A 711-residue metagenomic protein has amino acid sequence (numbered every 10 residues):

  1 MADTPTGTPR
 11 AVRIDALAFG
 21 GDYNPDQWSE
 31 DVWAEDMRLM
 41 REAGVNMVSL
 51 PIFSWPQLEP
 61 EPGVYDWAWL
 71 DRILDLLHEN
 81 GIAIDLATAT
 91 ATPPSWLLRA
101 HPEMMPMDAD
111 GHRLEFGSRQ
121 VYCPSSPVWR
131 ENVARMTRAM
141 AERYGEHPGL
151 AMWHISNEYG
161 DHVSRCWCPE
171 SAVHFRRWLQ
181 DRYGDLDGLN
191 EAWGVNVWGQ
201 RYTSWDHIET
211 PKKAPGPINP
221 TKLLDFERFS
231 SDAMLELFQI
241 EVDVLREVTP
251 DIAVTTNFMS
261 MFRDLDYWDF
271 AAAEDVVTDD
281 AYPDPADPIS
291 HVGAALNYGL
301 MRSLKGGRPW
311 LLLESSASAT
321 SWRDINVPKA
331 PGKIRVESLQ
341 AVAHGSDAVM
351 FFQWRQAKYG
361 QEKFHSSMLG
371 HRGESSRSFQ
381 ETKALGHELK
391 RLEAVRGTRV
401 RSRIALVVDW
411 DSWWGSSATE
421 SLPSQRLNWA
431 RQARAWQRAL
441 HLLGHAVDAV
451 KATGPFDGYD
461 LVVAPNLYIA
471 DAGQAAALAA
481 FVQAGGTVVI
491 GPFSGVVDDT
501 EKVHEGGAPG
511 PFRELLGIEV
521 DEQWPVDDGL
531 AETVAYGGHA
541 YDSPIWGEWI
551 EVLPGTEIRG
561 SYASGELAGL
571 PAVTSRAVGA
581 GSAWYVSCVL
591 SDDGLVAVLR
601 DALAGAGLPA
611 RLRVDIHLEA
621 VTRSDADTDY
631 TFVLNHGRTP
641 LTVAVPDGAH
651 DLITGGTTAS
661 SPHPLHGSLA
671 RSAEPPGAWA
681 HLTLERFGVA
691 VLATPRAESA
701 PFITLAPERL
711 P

Functional and structural regions predicted by a protein language model:
M1-S49, P60, D75-E79, A83 (+1 more regions): N-terminal carbohydrate-binding accessory modules
I14-L17, G44-N46, H78-I84, E146-A151 (+6 more regions): Short, well-ordered coil/turn segments that N-cap beta-strands
A18-S29, F53-A68, E115-A134, Y159-V163 (+6 more regions): The substrate-binding groove and active-site-proximal loops of carbohydrate-active enzymes, especially glycoside
G21, M40, V48, L77 (+8 more regions): Conserved, mostly hydrophobic/aromatic
Q27-E42, V133-A139, M259-F270, A330-S338: Short, acidic/polar
E35-R41, S49-R113, A141, E241-V248 (+1 more regions): Aromatic-lined substrate-binding rim segments of carbohydrate-active enzymes
D110, L114-V276, D280-A294: Polysaccharide-binding and catalytic clefts of secreted carbohydrate-active enzymes
W205-I208, S260, A271, D279-P711: Carbohydrate-binding surfaces of carbohydrate-active enzymes
